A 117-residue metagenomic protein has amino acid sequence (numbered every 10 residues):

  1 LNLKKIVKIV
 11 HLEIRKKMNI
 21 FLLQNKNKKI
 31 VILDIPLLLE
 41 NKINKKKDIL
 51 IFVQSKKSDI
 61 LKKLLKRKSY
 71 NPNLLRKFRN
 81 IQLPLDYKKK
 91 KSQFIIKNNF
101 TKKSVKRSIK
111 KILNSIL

Functional and structural regions predicted by a protein language model:
L1-N27: ATP-dependent small-molecule kinase phosphotransfer cores that center on conserved nucleotide phosphate-binding segments
I6, I32, L75, I96 (+1 more regions): Residue-level signal for inorganic ion chemistry
I9, K63-L64, F78: Amphipathic alpha-helical segments that mediate coupling or scaffolding at interfaces
K17-R67: ATP-dependent NMP and nucleoside kinases share a basic, alpha-helical "lid"
I43, Y87-K89: Short, flexible turn/loop "capping" segments at secondary-structure junctions
K68-Y70, F78-L85, F100: C-terminal non-catalytic interaction appendages of large macromolecular assemblies
K90-S104: Phosphate-binding beta-loop-alpha motif at adenosine-nucleotide cofactor sites
K111-I116: C-terminal alpha-helix
